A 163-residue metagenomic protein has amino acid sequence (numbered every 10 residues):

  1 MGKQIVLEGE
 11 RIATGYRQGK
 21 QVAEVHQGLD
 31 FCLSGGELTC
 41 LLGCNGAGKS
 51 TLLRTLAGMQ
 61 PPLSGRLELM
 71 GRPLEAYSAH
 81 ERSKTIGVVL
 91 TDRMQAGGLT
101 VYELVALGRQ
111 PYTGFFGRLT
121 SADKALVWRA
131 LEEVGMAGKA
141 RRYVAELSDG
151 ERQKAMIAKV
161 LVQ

Functional and structural regions predicted by a protein language model:
L7, E24-G28: Conserved structural motif at the start of ABC-family nucleotide-binding domains
L42-C44: The feature captures the beta-strand-to-loop junction immediately N-terminal to the Walker
A57: Helix-to-loop junction immediately C-terminal to a conserved catalytic motif
G65-P73: Conserved ABC transporter NBD signature motif
P73-G87, D92, G117-T120: ABC ATPase NBD coupling module
A106, S121-K139: Conserved ABC ATPase "signature" region
G117-L119, Y143-L147, E151: Conserved ABC ATPase signature
